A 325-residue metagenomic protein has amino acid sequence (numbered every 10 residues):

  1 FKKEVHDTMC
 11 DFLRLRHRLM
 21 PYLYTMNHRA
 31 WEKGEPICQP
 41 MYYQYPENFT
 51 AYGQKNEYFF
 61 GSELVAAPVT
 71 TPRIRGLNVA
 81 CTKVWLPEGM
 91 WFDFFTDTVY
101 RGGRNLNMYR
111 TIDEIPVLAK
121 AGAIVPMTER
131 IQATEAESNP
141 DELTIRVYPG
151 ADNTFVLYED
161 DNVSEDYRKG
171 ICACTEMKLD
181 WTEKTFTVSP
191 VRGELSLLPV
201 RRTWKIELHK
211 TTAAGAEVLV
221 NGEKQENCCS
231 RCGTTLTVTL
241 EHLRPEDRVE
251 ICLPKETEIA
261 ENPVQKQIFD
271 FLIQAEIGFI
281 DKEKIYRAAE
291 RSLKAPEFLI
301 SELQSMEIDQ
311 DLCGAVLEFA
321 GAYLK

Functional and structural regions predicted by a protein language model:
F1-G215, G222, E246: Catalytic core of carbohydrate-active enzymes
L118-K120, V218, C229, E250-L253: Short beta-strand element of the conserved SAM-dependent methyltransferase core
E129, V218, N262-V264: Short, charged, solvent-exposed linker or helix-capping segments at domain edges/interfaces that act as flexible hinges
N221-R231: Solvent-exposed serine/threonine-rich low-complexity stretches and specific carbohydrate-binding patches
C229-E250: A surface-exposed beta-strand-loop module
L253-K325: Mature N-terminal, pre-catalytic/accessory segment of carbohydrate-active enzymes
